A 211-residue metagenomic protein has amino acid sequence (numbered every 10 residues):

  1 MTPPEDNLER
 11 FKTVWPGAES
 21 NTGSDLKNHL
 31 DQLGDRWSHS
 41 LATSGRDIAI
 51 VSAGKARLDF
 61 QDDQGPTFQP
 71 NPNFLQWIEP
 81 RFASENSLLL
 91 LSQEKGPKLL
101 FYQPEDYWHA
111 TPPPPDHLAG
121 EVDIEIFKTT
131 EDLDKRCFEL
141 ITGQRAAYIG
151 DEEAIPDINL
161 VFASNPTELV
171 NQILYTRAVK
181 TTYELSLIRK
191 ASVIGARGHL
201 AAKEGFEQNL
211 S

Functional and structural regions predicted by a protein language model:
M1-P97, D106-P112, L118-A119, T130-R145 (+1 more regions): Terminal domain-start leader segments
T2-W15, F127-S211: Flexible, acidic/His-enriched mid-domain "rim/lid" segments that flank
F101-Y102: Alpha-helical membrane segments and adjacent membrane-interface helices in multi-pass membrane proteins
H109-G120, I155-A163: Short, aromatic/basic amphipathic alpha-helical patches
I124: Glycine-rich phosphate-binding loop and adjacent beta-alpha segment of Rossmann(oid) nucleotide-cofactor-binding
